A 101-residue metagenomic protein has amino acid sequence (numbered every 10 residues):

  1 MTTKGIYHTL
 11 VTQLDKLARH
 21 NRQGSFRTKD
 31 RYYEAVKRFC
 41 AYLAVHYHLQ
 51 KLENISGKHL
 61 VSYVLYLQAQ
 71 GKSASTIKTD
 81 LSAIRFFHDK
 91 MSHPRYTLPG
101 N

Functional and structural regions predicted by a protein language model:
M1-L17: Short alpha-helical hairpin
Q13-D30, E34-N101: N-terminal core-binding DNA-recognition domain of tyrosine recombinases/integrases
